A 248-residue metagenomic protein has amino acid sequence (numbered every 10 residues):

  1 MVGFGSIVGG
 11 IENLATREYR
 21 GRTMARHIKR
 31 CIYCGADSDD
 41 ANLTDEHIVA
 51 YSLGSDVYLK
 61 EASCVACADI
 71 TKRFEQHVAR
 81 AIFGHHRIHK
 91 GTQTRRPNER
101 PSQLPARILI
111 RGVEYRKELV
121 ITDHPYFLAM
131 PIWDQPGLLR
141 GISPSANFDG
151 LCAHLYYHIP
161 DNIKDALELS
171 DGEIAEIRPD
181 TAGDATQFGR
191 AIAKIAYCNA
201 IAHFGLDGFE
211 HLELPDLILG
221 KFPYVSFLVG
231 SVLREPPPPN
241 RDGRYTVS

Functional and structural regions predicted by a protein language model:
V2-S6: Extreme N-terminal basic, low-complexity initiation segments that serve as generic localization/processing leaders
I7, I11-N13, R17-K29, S38 (+1 more regions): Alpha-helical structural context detector biased toward long hydrophobic helices
D39-S52: Short recognition patches in nucleic-acid-associated and regulatory proteins
